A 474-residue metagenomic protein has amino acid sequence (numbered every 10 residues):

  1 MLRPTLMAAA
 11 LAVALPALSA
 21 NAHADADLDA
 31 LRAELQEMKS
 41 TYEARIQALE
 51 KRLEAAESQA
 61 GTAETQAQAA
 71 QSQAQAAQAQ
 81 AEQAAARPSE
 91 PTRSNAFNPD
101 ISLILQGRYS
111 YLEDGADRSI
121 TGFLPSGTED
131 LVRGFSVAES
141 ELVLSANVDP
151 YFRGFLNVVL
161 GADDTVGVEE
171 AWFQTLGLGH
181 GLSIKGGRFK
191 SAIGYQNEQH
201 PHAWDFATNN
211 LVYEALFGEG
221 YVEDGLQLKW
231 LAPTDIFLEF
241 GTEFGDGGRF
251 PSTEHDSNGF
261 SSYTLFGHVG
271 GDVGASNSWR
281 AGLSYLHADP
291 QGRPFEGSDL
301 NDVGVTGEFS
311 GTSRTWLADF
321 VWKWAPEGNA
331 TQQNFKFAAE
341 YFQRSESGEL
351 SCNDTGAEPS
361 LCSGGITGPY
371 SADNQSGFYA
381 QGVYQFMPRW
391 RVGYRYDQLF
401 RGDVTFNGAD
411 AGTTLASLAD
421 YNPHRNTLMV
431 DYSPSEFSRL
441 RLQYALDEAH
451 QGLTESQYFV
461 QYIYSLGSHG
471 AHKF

Functional and structural regions predicted by a protein language model:
M1-A8: Bacterial N-terminal signal peptides that target proteins for export
L11, L15, A22-P125, F237 (+2 more regions): N-terminal periplasmic/intermembrane-space "pro-region" immediately following the signal or transit peptide
V13-A20, L228, L442: Residue-level signal for alpha-helical transmembrane segments in multi-pass membrane proteins
L15-A17, K39, S94, F135 (+4 more regions): Generic structural signal for beta-strand residues in well-ordered domains
E34-E37, E43, E50, E57 (+6 more regions): Acidic-residue sensor for enzyme active/binding pockets
P88-F250, S257-S276, L283-Y285, W322 (+2 more regions): Outer membrane beta-barrel
E129, W172, N197, D205 (+1 more regions): Outer-membrane beta-barrel pore domains
F240-G241, P251-D256, R293-E296, S351: A short secondary-structure junction signal
